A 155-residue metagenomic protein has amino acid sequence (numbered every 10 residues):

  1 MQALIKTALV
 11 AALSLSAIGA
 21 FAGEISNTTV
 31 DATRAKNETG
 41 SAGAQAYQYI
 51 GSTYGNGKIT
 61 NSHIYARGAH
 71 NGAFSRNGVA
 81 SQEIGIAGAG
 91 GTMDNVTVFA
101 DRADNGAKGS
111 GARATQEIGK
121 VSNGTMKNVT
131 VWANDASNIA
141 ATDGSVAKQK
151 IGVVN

Functional and structural regions predicted by a protein language model:
M1-T7: Positively charged n-region of N-terminal signal peptides that target proteins for export
T7-V10, I18-A22: Sec/Tat signal peptide C-region and signal peptidase I cleavage site
A22-N155: Low-complexity repeat regions of mature extracellularly deployed or surface/particle-associated proteins
